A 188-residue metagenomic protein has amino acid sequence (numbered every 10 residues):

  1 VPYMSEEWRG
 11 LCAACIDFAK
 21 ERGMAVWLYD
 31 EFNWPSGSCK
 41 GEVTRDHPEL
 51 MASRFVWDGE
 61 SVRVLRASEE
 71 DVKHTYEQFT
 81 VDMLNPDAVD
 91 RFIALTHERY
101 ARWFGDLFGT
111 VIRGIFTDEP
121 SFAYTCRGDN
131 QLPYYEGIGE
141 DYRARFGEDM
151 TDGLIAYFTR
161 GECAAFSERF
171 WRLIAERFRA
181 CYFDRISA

Functional and structural regions predicted by a protein language model:
V1-D90, A94, G105-D106: Acidic/aromatic-lined carbohydrate-recognition and catalytic surfaces of CAZymes acting on diverse glycans
W57-A188: Polysaccharide-binding and catalytic clefts of secreted carbohydrate-active enzymes
